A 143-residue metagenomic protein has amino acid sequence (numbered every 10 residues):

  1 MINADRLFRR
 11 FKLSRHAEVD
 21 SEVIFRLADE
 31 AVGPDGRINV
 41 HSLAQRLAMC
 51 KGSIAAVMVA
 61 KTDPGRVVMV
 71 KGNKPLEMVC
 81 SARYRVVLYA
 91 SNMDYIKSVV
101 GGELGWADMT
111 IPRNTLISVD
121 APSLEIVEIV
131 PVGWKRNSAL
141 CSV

Functional and structural regions predicted by a protein language model:
M1-V143: Conserved short alpha-helical segments that host acidic/polar catalytic motifs at enzyme active sites
